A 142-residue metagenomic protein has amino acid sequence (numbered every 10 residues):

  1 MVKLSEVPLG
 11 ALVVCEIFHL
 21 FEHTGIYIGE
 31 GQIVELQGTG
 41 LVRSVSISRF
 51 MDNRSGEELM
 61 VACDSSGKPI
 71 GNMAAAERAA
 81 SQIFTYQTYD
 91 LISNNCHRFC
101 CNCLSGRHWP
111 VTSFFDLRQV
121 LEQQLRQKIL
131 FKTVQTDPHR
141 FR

Functional and structural regions predicted by a protein language model:
M1-R142: Cysteine-nucleophile amide-bond enzymes
